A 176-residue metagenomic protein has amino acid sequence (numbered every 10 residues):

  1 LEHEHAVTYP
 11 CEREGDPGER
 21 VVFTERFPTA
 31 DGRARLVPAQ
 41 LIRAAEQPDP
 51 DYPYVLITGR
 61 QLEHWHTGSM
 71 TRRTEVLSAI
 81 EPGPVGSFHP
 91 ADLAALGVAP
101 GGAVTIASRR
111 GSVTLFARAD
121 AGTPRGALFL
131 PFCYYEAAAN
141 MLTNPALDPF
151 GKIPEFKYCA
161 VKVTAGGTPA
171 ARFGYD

Functional and structural regions predicted by a protein language model:
L1-E4, T67, T71-S87, A91-D176: Long, contiguous, secondary-structure-rich segments that constitute the structural scaffold of globular domains
L1-T74: Long, low-complexity segments enriched in small/aliphatic residues
